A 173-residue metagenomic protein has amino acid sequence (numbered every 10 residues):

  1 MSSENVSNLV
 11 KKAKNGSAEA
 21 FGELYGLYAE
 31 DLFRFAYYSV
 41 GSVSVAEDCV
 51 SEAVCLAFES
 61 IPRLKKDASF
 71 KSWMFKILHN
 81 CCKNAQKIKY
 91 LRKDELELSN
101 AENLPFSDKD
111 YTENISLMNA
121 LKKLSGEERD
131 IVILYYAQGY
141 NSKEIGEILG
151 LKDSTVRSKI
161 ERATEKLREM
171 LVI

Functional and structural regions predicted by a protein language model:
S3-V6, N84, L91-K122, N141: Internal acidic/polar
V10, S72, K83, E128 (+3 more regions): DNA-recognition helix of helix-turn-helix
V10-F33, K123: A short, charge-rich alpha-helical start-of-domain segment used by transcription regulators
E19, D31, I115-N119, R129-D130: Pre-recognition alpha-helix immediately N-terminal to the DNA-recognition helix within helix-turn-helix or winged-helix
Y25-V43, S60, L121, M170: Amphipathic, Lys/Arg- and hydrophobic-enriched alpha-helical face
R34, D48-C55, E59, A68-N80: Structural recognition of an alpha-helix C-terminal capping motif at a helix-to-coil junction
A53, I77, I131-V132, I145-G146 (+1 more regions): Hydrophobic positions on the alpha-helical face of helix-turn-helix-like DNA-binding modules
P62-K66, K76-L96: Arg/Lys-rich amphipathic alpha helix in sigma70-family domain 2
